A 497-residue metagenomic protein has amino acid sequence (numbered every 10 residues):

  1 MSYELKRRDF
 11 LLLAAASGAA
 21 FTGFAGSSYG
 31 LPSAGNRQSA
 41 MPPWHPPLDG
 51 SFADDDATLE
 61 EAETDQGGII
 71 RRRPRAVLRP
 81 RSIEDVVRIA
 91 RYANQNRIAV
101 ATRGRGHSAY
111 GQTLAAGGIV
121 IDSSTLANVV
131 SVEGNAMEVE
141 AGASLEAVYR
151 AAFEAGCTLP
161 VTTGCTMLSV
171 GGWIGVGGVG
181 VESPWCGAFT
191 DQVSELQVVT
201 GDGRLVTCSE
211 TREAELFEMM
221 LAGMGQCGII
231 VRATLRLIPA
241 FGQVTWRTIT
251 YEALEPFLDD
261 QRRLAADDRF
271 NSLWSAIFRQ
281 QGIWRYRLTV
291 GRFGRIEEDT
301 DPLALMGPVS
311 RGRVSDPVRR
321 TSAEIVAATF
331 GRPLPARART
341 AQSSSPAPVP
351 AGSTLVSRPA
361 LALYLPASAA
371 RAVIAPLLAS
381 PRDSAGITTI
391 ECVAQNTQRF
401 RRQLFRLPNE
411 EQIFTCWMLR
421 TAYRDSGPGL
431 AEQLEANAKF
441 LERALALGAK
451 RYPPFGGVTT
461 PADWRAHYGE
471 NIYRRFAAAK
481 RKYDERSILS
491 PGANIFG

Functional and structural regions predicted by a protein language model:
S2-A40: N-terminal twin-arginine translocation
L12-F21, G30, S194-A372, A379 (+1 more regions): C-terminal substrate-binding/cap subdomain adjacent to the FAD-binding core in PCMH-type and related FAD-linked
H45-A62: Conserved oxyanion/phosphate-binding beta-strand-loop segments in alpha/beta enzyme cores
Q66-T163, G177: Glycine-rich N-terminal segment of FAD-binding domains in flavoprotein oxidoreductases, spanning the beta-loop-helix
R79, A109-V130, G180-D202, I229-A233: Structural signature of FAD isoalloxazine-binding scaffolds in flavoprotein oxidoreductases
W284-Y286, G331, A338, Q342 (+3 more regions): Short glycine/threonine-rich loop-to-helix capping motif typified by GTGT followed within a few residues by an Asp-Pro
P346-P348, L445, A449-G497: Activity-critical C-terminal alpha-helical subdomain
P350-G457: Substrate-recognition/cap regions that form aromatic- and gly/pro-loop-enriched pockets for small-molecule ligands
